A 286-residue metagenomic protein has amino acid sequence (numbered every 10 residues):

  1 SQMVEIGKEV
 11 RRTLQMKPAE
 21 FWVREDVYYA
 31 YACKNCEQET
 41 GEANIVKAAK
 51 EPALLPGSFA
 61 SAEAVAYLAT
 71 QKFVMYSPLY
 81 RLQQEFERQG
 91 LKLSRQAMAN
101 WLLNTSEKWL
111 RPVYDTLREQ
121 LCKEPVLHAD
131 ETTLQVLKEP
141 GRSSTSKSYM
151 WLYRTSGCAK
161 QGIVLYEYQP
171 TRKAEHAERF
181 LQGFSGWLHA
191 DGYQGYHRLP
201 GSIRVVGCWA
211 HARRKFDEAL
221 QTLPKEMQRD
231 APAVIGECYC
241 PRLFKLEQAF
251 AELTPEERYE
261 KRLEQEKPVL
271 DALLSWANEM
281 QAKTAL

Functional and structural regions predicted by a protein language model:
S1-Y31: Charged, often Cys/His-bearing segments associated with DNA-binding zinc-finger transcription factors
M3, D26-A32, E37-L286: Catalytic center-proximal scaffold of phosphoryl-transfer enzymes
